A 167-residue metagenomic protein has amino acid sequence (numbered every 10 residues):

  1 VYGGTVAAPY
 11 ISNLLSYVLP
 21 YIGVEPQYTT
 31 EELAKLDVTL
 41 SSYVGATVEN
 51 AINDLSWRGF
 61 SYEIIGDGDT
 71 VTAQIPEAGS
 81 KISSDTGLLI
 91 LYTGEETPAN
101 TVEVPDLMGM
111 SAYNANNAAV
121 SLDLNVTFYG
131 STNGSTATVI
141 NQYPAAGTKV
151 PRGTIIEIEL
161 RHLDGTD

Functional and structural regions predicted by a protein language model:
V1-D167: Ligand-recognition elements built from short beta-strands and adjacent flexible loops
